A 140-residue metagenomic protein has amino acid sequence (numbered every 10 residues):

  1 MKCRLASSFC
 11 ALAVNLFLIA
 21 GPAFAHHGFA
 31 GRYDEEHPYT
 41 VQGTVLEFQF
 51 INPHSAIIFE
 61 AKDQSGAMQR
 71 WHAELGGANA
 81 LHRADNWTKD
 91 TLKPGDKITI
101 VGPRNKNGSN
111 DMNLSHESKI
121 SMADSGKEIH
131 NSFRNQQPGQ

Functional and structural regions predicted by a protein language model:
M1-L5: N-terminal secretory signal peptides that target proteins for export/translocation
S8-P22: Bacterial N-terminal signal peptides
F24-Y39: Short boundary/loop segments of OB/S1/cold-shock single-stranded nucleic-acid-binding domains
V41-V45: Conserved hydrophobic positions within beta-strands
I51-K62: Short aromatic-glycine-enriched beta-strand elements
A67-N79: Short, basic/aromatic beta-hairpin or loop at an interaction surface
R83-I100: Short nucleic-acid-contacting surface segments enriched for D/E, G, S/T with interspersed K/R
N105-R134: OB-fold/S1-family single-stranded nucleic acid-binding modules
